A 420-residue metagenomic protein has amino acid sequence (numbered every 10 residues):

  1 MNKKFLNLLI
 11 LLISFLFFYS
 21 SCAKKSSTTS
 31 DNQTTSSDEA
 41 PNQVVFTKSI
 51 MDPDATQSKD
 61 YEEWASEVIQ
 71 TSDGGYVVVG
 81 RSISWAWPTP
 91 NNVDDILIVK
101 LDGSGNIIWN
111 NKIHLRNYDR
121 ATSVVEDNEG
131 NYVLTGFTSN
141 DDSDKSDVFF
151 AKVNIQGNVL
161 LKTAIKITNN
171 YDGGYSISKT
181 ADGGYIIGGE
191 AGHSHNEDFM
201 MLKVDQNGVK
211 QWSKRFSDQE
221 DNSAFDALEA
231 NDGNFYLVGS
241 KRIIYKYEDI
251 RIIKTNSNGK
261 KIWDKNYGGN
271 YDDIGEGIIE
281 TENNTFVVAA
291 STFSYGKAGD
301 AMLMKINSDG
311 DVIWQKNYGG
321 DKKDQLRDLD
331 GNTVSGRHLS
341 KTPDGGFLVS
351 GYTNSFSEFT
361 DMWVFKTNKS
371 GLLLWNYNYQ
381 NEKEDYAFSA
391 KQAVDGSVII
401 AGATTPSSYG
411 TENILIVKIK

Functional and structural regions predicted by a protein language model:
M1-L9: Bacterial N-terminal signal peptides that target proteins for export
F18-S21: C-terminal motif of bacterial Sec signal peptides marking the signal peptidase cleavage site
K24-K420: A sequence-level/structural motif corresponding to short, flexible coil/turn segments enriched in small polar residues
